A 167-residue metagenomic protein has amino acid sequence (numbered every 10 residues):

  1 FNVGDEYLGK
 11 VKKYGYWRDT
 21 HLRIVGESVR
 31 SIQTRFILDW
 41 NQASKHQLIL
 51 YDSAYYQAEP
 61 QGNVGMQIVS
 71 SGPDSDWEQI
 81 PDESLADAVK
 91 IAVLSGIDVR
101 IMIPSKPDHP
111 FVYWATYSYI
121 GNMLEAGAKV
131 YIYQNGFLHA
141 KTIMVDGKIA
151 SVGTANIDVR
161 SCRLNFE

Functional and structural regions predicted by a protein language model:
F1-E167: Charged, low-complexity intrinsically disordered terminal segments
